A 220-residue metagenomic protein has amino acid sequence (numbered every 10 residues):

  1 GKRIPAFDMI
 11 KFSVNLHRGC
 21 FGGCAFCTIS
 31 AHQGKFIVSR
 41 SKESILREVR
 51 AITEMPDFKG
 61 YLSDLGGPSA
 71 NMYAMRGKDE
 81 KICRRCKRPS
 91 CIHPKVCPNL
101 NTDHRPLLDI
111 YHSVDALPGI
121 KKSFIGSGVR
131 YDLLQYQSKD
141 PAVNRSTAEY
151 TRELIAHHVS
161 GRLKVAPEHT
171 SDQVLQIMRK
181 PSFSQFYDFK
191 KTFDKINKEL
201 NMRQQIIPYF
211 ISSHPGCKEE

Functional and structural regions predicted by a protein language model:
K2-T28, L46, T53, F58-G66: N-terminal pre-triad scaffold of radical SAM enzymes
K11, N15, F36-R40, P98-T102 (+1 more regions): Alpha-helix capping and helix-loop boundary segments enriched in small/acidic/polar residues
L16, S41, V159-G161: Generic detector of short, well-ordered, non-transmembrane alpha-helical segments enriched in hydrophobic residues
F21-G22, A31-K35, M72-G77, C217: Surface-exposed amphipathic alpha-helical tracts and adjacent flexible/coil segments at the periphery of soluble enzymes
C27-S44: Iron-sulfur (Fe-S) cluster-binding segments and ferredoxin-like electron-carrier domains, especially [2Fe-2S]
S44-R47, D188: A non-catalytic, amphipathic alpha-helix used as a structural packing/dimerization or gating element in enzyme scaffolds
A51-G216: Conserved SAM/AdoMet-binding glycine-rich loop
